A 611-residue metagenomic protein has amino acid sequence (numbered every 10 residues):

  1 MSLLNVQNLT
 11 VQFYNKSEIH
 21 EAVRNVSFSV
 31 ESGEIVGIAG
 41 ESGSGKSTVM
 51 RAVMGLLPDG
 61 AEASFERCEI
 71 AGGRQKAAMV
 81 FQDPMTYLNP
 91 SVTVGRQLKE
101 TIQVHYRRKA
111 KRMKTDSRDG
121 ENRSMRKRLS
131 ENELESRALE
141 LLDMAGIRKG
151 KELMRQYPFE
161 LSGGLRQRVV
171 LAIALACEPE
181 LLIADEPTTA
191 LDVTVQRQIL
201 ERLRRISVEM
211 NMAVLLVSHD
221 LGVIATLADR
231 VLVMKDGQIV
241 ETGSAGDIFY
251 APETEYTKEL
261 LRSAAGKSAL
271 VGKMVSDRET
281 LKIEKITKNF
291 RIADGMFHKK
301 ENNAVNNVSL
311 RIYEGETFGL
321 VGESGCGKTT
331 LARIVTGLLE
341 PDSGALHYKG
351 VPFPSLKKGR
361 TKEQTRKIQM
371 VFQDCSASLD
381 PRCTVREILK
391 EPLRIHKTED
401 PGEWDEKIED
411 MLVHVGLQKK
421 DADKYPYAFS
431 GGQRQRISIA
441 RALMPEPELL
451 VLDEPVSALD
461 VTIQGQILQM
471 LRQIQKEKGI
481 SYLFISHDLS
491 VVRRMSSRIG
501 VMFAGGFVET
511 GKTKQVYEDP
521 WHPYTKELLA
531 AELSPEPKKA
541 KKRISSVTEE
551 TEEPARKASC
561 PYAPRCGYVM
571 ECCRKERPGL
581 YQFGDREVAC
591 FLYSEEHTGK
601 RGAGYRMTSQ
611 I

Functional and structural regions predicted by a protein language model:
A39-E41, V321-E323: The feature captures the beta-strand-to-loop junction immediately N-terminal to the Walker
M54, T336: Helix-to-loop junction immediately C-terminal to a conserved catalytic motif
G55, L191, V195-S268, L449-V451 (+1 more regions): P-loop NTP-binding/switch modules centered on Walker-like glycine-rich loops
E62-Q75, G344-F353: Conserved ABC transporter NBD signature motif
K114-E152, G402-K420, L529-A530: Conserved ABC ATPase "signature" region
A176-E180, M444-E448: A short, proline-enriched helix->beta-strand linker immediately N-terminal to the Walker B motif in ABC-type P-loop
A245-K282, I292-F297, E301, K512-I611: Charged, flexible cofactor/metal-binding loops and thiol motifs
